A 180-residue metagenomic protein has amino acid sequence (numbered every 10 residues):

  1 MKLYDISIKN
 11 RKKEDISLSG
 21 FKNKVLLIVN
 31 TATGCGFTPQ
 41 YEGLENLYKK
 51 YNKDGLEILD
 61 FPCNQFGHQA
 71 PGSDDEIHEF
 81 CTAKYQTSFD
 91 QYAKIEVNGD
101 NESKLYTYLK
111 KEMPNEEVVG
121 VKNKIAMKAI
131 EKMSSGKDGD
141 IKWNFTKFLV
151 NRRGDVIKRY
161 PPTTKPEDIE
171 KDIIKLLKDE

Functional and structural regions predicted by a protein language model:
M1-S19, F37: N-terminal "domain-start" segment that seeds a small globular fold
K24-L26, T33-P62, C81-Y85: Conserved helix-turn-beta segment immediately C-terminal to the redox Cys motif in thioredoxin-like folds
G36, F66-Q69, G99-N101, V156-K158 (+1 more regions): Short catalytic/ligand-binding loop motif for oxyanion handling, primarily in non-cytosolic enzymes, centered on
G55-G72, S88-G99: Thiol-based oxidoreductase modules, predominantly thioredoxin-like and allied folds used for disulfide exchange
F80-T82, Q86-T164: Thiol/selenol-based redox catalytic cores and closely related redox-interacting motifs
K158-D179: Non-catalytic, surface beta->alpha helical segment in thiol-disulfide oxidoreductase systems
